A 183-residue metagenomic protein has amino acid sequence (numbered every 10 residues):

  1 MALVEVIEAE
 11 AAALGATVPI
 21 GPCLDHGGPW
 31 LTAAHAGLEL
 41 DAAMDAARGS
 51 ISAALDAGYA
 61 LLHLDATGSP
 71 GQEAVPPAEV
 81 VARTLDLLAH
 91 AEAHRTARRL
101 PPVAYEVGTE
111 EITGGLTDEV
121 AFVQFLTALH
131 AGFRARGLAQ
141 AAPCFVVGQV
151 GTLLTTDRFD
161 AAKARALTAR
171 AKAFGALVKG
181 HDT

Functional and structural regions predicted by a protein language model:
A2-H94: Active-site beta->alpha loop and helix N-cap motifs at the rims of alpha/beta catalytic domains
V18, V103, A142: Short coil/turn segments at beta-strand junctions that form active-site/ligand-binding loops
A42-G49, A53-A60, V75-L100, G108-T183: Active-site capping/gating regions of soluble enzymes
